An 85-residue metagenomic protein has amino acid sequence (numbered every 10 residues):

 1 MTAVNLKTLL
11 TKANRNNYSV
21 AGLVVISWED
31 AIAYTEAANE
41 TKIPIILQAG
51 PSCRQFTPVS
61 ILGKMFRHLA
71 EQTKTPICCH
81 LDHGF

Functional and structural regions predicted by a protein language model:
M1-G22: N-terminal amphipathic alpha-helix/helix-capping segment at the start of soluble metabolic enzymes
A3, G22-A38: N-terminal glycine-rich phosphate/pyrophosphate-binding loops that anchor nucleotide-derived ligands and cofactors
K7-T8, D30, C53-F85: N-terminal active-site wall of soluble small-molecule enzyme domains
T11-R15, E36-I43, R67, E71 (+1 more regions): Generic secondary-structure signature for well-ordered alpha-helical cores
S19-V24, I45-A49, I77-H83: Hydrophobic faces of well-ordered beta-strands that scaffold small-molecule active sites in alpha/beta enzyme cores
I26, N39-T41, I61-M65: Generic preference for flexible, low-structure residues
N39-L47, R54-P58: Shared catalytic-loop signature of beta/alpha-barrel
